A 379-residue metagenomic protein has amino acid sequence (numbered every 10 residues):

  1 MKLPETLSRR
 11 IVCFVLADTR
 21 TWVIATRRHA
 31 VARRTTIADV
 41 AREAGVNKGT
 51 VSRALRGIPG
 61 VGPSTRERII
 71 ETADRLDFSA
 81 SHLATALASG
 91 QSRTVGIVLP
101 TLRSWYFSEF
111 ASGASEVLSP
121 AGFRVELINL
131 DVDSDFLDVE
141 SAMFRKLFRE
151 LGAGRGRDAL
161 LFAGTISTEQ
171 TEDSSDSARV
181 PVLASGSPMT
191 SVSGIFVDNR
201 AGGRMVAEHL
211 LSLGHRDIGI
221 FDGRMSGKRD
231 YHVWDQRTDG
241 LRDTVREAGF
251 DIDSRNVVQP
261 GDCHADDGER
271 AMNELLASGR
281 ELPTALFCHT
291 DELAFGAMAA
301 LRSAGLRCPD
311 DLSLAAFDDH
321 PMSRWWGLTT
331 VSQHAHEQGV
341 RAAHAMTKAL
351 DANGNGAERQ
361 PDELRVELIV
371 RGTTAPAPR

Functional and structural regions predicted by a protein language model:
M1-R93, Y106, V245, P378-R379: N-terminal helix-turn-helix DNA-binding module of bacterial transcription factors
K2, L16, N273-R379: Flexible loop/turn connectors
K2-A32, T94-E208, S212, E281: Alpha-helical recognition/docking segments in bacterial nutrient-uptake and carbohydrate-utilization systems
E43, K48-R53, A88-R103, E109 (+3 more regions): Short beta-strand segments enriched in small/hydrophobic residues
I97, G152-G164, G219-D222, V258 (+2 more regions): Periplasmic-binding protein-like
P100-E109, I128-A142, I195-M205, F221-N273 (+4 more regions): Hinge/beta->alpha junction and helix N-cap segments in small-molecule ligand-binding domains
D217, I252-N256, R307-L314: Short acidic capping loops at alpha-helix termini that bridge into adjacent secondary structure
